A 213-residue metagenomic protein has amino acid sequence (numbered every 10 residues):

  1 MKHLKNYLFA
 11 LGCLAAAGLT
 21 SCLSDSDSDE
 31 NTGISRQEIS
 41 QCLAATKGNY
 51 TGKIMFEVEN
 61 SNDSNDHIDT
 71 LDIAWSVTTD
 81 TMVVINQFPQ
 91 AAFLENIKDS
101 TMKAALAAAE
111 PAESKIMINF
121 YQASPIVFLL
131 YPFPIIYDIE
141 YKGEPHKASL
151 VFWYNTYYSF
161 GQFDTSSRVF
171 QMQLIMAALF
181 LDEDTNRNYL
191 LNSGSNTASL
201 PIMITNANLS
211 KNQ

Functional and structural regions predicted by a protein language model:
M1-N6, G12-T46, S210-Q213: Bacterial Sec-dependent N-terminal signal peptides
I34-Q213: First exposed extracellular module after export/assembly in secreted or surface-exposed proteins
